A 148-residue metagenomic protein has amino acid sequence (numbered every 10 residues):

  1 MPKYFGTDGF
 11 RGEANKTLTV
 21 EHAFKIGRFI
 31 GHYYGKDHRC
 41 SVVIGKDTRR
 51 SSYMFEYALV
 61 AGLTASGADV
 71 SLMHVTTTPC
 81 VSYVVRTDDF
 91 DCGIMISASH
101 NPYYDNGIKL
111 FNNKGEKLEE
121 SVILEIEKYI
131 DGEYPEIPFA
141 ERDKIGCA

Functional and structural regions predicted by a protein language model:
M1-A61, A65-S66, R142-C147: An N-terminal, well-structured beta->alpha segment
P2-F5, F90, I108, F139: Exposed boundary/loop context
E13, N106-C147: Gly/Ser/Thr-enriched, mixed-charge loops and adjacent short helices that form phosphate/oxyanion-binding elements
E21, P79, E120-L124: Generic alpha-helical secondary structure signal
F24, F90-D91, A98-S99, V122 (+2 more regions): Mixed-charge, polar/low-complexity N-terminal
G31, D37-K114: Ferredoxin-reductase
